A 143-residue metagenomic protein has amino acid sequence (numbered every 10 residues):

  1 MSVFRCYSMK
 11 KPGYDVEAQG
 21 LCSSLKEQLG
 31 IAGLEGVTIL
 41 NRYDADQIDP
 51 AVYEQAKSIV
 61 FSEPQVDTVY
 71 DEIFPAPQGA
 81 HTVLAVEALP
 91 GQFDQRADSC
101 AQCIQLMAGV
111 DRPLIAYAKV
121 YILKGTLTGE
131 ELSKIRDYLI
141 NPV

Functional and structural regions predicted by a protein language model:
M1-V143: Core nucleic-acid recognition elements
